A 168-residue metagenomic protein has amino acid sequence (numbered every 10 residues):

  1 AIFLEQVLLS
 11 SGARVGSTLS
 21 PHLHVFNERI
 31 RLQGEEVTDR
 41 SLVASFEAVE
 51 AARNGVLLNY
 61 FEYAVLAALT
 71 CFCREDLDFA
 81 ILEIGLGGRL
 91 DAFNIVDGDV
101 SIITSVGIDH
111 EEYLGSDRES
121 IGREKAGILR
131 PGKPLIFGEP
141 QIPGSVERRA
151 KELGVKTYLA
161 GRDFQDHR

Functional and structural regions predicted by a protein language model:
A1: Glycine-rich phosphate-binding P-loop
L4, A68, V146, A150: Aromatic/hydrophobic pocket-lining residues that form π-stacking "cages" and hydrophobic walls in ligand
L4-E5, T104: Walker A/P-loop phosphate-binding motif and the immediately C-terminal alpha-helix
Q6-V96, E112-L114, S120: ATP-dependent carboxylate-amine ligase catalytic core
E75-E83, G98-R168: Acidic, Mg2+-coordinating active-site environments of NTP-dependent enzymes
